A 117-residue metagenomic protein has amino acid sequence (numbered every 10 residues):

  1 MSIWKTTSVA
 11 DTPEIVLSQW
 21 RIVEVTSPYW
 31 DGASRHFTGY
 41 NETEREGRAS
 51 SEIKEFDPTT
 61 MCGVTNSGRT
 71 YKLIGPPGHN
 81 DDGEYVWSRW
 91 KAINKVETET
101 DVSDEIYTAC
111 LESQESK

Functional and structural regions predicted by a protein language model:
S2-C62, R69-K117: Cysteine-centric segments in proteins
